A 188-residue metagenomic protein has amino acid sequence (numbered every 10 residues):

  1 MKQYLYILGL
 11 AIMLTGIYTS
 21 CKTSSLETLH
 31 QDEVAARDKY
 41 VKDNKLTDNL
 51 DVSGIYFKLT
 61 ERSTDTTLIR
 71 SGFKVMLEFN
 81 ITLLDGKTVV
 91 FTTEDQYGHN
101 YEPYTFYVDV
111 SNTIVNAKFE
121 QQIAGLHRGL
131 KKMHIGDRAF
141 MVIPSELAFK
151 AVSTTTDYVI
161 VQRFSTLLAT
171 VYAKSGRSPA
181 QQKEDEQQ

Functional and structural regions predicted by a protein language model:
M1-L8: Bacterial N-terminal signal peptides that target proteins for export
L5, Y18-Q188: Cross-family detector of peptidyl-prolyl cis-trans isomerase
L8-G16: Bacterial N-terminal signal peptides
